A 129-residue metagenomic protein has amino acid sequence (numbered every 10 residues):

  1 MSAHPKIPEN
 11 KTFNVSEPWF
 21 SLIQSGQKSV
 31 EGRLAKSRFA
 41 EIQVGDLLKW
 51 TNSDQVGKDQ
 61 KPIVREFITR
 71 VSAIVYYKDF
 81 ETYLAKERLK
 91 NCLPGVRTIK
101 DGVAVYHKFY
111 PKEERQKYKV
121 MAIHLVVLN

Functional and structural regions predicted by a protein language model:
M1-V44: Compositionally biased, charged N-terminal/linker segments
S16, R33, T51, V126-L128: A structural detector for beta-sheet-dominated domains
K28, V44-D46, R65-R70, K119-M121: A generic structural signal for short beta-strands and their flanking turns/coil linkers
F39-V56: Short coil-to-beta transition motif at edge beta-strands of beta-rich domains
K58-Y76: Short beta-strand-centered aromatic/proline hotspots
T82-N129: Contiguous surface segments at macromolecular interaction interfaces
